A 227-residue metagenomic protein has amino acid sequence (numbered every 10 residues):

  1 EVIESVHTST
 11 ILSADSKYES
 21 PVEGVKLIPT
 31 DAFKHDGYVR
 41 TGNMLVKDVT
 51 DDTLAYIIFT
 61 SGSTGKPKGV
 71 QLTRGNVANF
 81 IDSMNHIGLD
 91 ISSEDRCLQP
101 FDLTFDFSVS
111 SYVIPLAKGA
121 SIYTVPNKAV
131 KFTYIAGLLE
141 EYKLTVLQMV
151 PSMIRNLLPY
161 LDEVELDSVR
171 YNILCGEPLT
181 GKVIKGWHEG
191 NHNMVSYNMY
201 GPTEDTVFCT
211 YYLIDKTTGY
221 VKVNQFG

Functional and structural regions predicted by a protein language model:
E1-I3, V39-G227: Motif- and composition-driven signal specific to adenylation
E1-K34: Structural core segment of the AMP-binding/adenylate-forming
